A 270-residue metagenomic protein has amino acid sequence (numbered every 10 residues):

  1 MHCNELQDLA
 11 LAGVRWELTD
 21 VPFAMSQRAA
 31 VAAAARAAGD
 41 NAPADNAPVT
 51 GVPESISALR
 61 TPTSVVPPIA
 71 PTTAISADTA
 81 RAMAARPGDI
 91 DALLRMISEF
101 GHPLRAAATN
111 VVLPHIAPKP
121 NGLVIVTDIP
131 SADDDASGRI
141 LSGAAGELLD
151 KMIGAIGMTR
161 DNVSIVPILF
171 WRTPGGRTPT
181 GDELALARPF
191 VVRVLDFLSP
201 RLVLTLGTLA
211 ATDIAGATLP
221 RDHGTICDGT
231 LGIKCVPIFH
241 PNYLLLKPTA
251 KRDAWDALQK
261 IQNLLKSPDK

Functional and structural regions predicted by a protein language model:
M1-D20: Non-catalytic accessory regions outside enzyme or core folds
R15-K270: A polyanion-binding, active-site-adjacent surface
